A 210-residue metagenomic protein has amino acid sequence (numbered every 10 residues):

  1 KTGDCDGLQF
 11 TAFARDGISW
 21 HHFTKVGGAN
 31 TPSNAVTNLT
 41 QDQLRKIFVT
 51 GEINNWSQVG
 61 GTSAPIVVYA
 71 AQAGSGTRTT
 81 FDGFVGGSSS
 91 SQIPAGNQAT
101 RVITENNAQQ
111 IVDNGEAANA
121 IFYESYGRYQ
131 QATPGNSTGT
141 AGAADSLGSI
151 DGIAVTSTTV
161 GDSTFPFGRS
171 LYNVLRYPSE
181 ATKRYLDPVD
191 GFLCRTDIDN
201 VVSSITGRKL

Functional and structural regions predicted by a protein language model:
K1-L210: Flexible loop/hinge segments at secondary-structure junctions
